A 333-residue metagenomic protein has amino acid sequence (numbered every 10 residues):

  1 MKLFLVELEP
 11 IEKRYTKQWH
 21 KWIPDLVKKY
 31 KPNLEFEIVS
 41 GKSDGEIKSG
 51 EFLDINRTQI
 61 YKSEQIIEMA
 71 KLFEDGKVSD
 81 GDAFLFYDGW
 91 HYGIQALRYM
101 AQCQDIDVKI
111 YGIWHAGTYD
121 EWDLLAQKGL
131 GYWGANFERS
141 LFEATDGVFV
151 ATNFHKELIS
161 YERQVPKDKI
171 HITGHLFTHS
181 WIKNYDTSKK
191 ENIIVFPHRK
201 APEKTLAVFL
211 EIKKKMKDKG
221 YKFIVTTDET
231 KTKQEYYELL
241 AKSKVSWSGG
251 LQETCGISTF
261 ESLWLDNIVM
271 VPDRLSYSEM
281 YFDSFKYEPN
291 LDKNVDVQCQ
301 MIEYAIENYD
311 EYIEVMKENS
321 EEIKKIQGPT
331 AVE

Functional and structural regions predicted by a protein language model:
M1-A96: N-terminal pre-catalytic "stem/leader" segment of glycosyltransferase-like enzymes
A83-G89, A101-L124: Active-site proximal beta-strand in glycosyltransferases
Q127-V148, A241: Membrane-proximal helix-turn-helix segments that form the acceptor-binding/catalytic region of lipid-linked
E143-K183: Donor nucleotide-sugar binding/catalytic pocket of nucleotide-sugar-dependent glycosyltransferases
F177-K214: Conserved donor-binding/catalytic core segment of Leloir-type glycosyltransferases
G250-L251: Aromatic "clamp/platform" in nucleotide-sugar-dependent glycosyltransferases that forms part of the donor/acceptor
I268-V271: Short hydrophobic beta-strand element within catalytic cores of glycosyltransferases and related nucleotide-activated
N290-E333: A charged, aromatic-enriched C-terminal amphipathic alpha-helix characteristic of glycosyltransferases across folds
